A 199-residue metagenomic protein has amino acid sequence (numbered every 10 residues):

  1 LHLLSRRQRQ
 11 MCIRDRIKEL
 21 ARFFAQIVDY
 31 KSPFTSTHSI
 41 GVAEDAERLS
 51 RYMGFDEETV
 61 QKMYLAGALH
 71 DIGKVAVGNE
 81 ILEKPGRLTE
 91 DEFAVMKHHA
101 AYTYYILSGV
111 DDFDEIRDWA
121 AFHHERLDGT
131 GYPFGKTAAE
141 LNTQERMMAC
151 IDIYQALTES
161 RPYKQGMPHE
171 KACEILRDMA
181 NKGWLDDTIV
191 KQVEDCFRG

Functional and structural regions predicted by a protein language model:
L1-I13: Single conserved hydrophobic/aromatic residue that forms the stacking wall/gate of nucleotide- or nucleobase-binding
R14-E19: Short, charged amphipathic alpha-helical "coupling" segments at sensory-output junctions in signaling proteins
A21-T37, L82-R87: Active-site flanking loop/helix segments enriched in acidic
F24, V42, K62-G78, K84-V190: Alpha-helical scaffolding flanking metal-ion-dependent phosphate/phosphodiester catalytic sites
V28-K31, Y52-G54, F134-G135: Short alpha-helix-to-loop micro-motif enriched in aromatics/charged/Gly
S32-G41, F55, V60: Signal-transducing coiled-coil linker helices
G183, C196-G199: Short glycine-centered helix-capping/turn motifs at secondary-structure transition points
